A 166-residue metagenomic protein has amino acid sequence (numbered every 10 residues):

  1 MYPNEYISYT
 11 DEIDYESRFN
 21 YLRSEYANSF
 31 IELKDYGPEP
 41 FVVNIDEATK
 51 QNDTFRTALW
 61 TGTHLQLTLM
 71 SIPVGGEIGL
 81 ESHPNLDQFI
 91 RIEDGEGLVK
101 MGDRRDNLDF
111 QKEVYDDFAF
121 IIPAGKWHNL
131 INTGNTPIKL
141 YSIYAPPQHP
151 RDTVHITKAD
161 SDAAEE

Functional and structural regions predicted by a protein language model:
M1-H64, G79, K112, I156-E166: A short, N-terminal "cap"/entry segment at the start of jelly-roll beta-barrel domains of the cupin/DSBH fold
N52-D53, T68-L86: Conserved short histidine dyad/triad with adjacent acidic residue
A58, L67-S71, F89, Q111 (+2 more regions): Conserved hydrophobic/aromatic beta-strand scaffold that supports enzyme active sites
L65, V74, N85, K126-W127 (+1 more regions): A generic "binding-loop/recognition-motif" signal
I78-L80, V99-K100, I122, H128-L140: Short beta-strand His + acidic residue motifs that chelate non-heme Fe in jelly-roll/DSBH and cupin folds
N85-R104: Glycine- and acidic-residue-biased ligand/ion/polar-headgroup-sensing regions
R104-A124: Short acidic-glycine-tyrosine-enriched beta hairpin
I131-E166: Double-stranded beta-helix
